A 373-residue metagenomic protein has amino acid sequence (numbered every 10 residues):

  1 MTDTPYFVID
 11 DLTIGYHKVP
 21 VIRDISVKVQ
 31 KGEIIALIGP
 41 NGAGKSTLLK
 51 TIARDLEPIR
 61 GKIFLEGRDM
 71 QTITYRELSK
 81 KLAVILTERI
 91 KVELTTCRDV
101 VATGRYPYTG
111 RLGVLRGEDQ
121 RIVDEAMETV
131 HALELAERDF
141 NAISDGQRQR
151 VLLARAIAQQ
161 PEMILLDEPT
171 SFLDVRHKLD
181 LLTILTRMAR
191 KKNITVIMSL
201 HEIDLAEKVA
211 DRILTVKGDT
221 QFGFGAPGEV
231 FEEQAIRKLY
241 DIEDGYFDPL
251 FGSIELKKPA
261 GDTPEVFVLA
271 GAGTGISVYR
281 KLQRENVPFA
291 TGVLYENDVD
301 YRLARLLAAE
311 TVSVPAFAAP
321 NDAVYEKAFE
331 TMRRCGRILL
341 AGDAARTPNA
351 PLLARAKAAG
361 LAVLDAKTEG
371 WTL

Functional and structural regions predicted by a protein language model:
I38-P40: The feature captures the beta-strand-to-loop junction immediately N-terminal to the Walker
A53: Helix-to-loop junction immediately C-terminal to a conserved catalytic motif
G61-D69, L78: Conserved ABC transporter NBD signature motif
A102, G117-A136: Conserved ABC ATPase "signature" region
Q160: Conserved catalytic motifs of ABC-family nucleotide-binding domains
I164-E168: Catalytic Walker B motif of ABC-type/P-loop ATPase nucleotide-binding domains
D241-A323, L340-A341, R346-P348, L364-L373: ABC ATPase nucleotide-binding domains
